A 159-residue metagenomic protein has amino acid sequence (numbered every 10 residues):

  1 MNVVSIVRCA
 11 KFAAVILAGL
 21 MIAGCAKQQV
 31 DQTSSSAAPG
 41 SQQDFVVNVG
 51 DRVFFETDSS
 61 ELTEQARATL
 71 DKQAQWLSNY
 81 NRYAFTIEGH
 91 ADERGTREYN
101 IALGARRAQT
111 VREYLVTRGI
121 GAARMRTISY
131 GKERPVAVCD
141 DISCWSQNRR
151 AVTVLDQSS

Functional and structural regions predicted by a protein language model:
N2-A14: Bacterial N-terminal signal peptides that target proteins for export
L20-G24: C-terminal motif of bacterial Sec signal peptides marking the signal peptidase cleavage site
A26-A84, Q157-S159: Periplasmic peptidoglycan-binding/tethering modules of Gram-negative envelope proteins
G50-R52, E98, R150: Short, solvent-exposed beta-strand edge segments and adjacent coil->beta transition regions
Q65-K72, E98, R106, T110 (+1 more regions): Extracytoplasmic/secreted proteins, especially bacterial periplasmic and envelope-associated proteins
N81-H90, A105-V136, R149-S159: A non-catalytic structural micro-motif
V138-D141: Short beta-alpha junctions and helix-cap segments that line functional grooves
S143-Q147: A generic structural micro-feature
